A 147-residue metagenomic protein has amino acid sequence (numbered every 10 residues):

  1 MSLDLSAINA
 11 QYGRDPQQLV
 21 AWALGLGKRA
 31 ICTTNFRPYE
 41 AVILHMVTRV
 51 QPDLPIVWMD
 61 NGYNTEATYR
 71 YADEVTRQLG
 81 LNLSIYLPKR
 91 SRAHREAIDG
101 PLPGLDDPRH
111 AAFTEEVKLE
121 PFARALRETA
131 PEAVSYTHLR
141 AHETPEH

Functional and structural regions predicted by a protein language model:
M1-A30: N-terminal glycine-/serine-/threonine-rich phosphate-binding loop
S6-I8, V57-R124: ATP-dependent adenylate-handling ligase core
P16, E40, E115-L119: Amphipathic coiled-coil/heptad-repeat helices and related helical stalk/stem segments that mediate oligomerization
W22-L26, A30-Y69: ATP-dependent adenylation/pyrophosphate-handling site
F36-Y39, P88-S91, R140: Short glycine-enriched loops at secondary-structure junctions
P131-E132: Proline-aspartate-enriched helix->loop->beta-strand connector
T137-E146: Conserved small/polar residues in nucleotide/adenosyl-binding loops
